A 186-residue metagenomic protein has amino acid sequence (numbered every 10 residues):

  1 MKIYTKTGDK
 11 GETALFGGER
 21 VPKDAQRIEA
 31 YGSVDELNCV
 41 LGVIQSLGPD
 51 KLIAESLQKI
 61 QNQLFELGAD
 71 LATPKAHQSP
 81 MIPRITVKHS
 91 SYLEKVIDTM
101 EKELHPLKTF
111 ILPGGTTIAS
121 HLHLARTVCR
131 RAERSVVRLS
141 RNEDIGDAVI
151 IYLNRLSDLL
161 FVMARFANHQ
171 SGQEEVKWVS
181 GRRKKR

Functional and structural regions predicted by a protein language model:
M1-R186: Phosphate/pyrophosphate-binding loop motifs in nucleotide- or prenyl diphosphate-using proteins
